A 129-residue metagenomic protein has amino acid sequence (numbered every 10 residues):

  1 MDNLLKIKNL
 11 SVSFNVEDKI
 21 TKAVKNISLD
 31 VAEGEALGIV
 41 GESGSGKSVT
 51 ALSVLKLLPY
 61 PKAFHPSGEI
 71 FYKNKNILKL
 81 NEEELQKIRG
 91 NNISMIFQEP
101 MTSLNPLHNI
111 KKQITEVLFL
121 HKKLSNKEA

Functional and structural regions predicted by a protein language model:
M1-A129: ABC transporter nucleotide-binding domains
